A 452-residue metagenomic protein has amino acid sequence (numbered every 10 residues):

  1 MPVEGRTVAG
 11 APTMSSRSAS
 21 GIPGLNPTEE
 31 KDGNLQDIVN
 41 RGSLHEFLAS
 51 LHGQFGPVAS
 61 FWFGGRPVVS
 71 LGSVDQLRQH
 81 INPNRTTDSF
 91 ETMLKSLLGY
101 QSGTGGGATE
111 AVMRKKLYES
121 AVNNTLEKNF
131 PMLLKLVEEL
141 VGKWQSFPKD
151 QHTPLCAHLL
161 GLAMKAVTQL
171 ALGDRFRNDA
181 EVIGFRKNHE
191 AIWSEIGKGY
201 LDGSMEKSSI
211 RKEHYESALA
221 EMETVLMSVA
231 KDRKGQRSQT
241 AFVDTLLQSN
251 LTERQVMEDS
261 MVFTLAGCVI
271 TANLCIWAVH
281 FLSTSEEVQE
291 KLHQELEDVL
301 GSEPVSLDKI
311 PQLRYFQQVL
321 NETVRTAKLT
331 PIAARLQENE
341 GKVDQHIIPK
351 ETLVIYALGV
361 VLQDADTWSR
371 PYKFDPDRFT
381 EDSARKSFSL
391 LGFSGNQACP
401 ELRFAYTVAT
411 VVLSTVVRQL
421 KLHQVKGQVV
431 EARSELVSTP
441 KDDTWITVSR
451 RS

Functional and structural regions predicted by a protein language model:
P2-G5, G10-S18, S89-K95, E110 (+2 more regions): Cytochrome P450 heme-thiolate monooxygenase catalytic core
P2-M14, H52-G53, V137, A163 (+3 more regions): Cytochrome P450 proximal C-terminal region
G5-V39, H45-K128, M132, D150 (+6 more regions): Cytochrome P450 substrate-recognition site 1
L35-G56, T224, S228, E303-D344 (+1 more regions): Conserved cytochrome P450 K-helix E-x-x-R motif and the immediately C-terminal K′/meander segment
K116, A266, P304-D308, D344 (+3 more regions): Cytochrome P450 heme-thiolate "Cys pocket" and heme-binding signature region
Q236-V243, H293-L313, T326-H346, Y372 (+1 more regions): Cytochrome P450 fold signature focused on the C-terminal beta-domain
I270-Q289, H293-E295, L402-R418: Cytochrome P450 catalytic-core helices
Y356-S383: Conserved cytochrome P450 K-helix/beta-meander segment immediately N-terminal to the heme-binding cysteine loop
